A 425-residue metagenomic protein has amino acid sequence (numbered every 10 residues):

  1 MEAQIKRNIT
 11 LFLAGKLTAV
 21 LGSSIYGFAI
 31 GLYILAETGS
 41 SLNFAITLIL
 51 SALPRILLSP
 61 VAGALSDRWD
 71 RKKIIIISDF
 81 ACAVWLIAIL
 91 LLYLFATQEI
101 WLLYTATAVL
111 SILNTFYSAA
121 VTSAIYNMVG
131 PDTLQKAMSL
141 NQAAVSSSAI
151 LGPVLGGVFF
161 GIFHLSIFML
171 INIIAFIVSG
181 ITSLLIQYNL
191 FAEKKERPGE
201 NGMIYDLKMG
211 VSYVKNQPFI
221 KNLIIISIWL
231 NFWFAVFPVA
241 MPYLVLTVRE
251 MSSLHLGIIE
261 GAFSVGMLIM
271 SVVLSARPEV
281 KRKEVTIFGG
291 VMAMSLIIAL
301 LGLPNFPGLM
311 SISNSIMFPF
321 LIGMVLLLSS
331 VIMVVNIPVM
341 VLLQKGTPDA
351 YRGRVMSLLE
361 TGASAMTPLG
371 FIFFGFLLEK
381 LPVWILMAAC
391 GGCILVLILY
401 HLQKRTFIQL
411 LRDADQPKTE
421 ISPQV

Functional and structural regions predicted by a protein language model:
M1-I9, N189-I225, E420-V425: Juxtamembrane intracellular "pre-TM" segments in multi-pass secondary transporters
I9, S41, R71, I100 (+7 more regions): Membrane-helix interface/capping residues of multi-pass secondary transporters
T10-G27, S51-S66, D70-W85, L102-G161 (+10 more regions): Substrate-agnostic recognition of the 12-TM MFS/MFS-like secondary transporter fold
A29-S41, V239-L254: Short amphipathic helix-loop junctions that connect adjacent transmembrane helices in Major Facilitator Superfamily/SLC
G31-E37, L90-F95, L151-I173, T247-V248 (+1 more regions): Transmembrane alpha-helix termini and helix-breaking/packing motifs in multi-pass membrane transporters
T38, D70, L92-Y93, P304-N305: Helix-breaking motifs and short loop linkers at transmembrane-helix boundaries and internal kinks in secondary membrane
I74, A88, K208, K215 (+3 more regions): C-terminal transmembrane bundle of multi-pass solute transporters/carriers
S123, N127, M169-E200, V280 (+1 more regions): Helix-loop junctions on the cytosolic side of multi-pass membrane transporters, especially the intracellular loop
